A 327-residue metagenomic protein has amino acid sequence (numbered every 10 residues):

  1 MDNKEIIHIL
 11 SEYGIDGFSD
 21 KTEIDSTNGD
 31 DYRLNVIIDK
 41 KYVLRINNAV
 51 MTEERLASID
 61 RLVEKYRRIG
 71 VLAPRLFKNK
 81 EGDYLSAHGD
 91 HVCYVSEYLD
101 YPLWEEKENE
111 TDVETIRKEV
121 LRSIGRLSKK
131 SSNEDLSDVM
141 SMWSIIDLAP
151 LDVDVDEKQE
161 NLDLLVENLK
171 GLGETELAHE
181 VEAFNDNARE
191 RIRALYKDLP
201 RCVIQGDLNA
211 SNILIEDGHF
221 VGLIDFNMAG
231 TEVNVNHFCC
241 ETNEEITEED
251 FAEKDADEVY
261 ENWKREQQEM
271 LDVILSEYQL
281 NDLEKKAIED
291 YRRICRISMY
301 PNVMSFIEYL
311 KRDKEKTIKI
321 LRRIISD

Functional and structural regions predicted by a protein language model:
M1-D20: Juxta-kinase regulatory segment immediately upstream of eukaryotic protein kinase catalytic domains
D2, I6, L136, E157-Q205: An alpha-helical support segment within catalytic cores of ATP-dependent transferases
N28-D39, R189-N236: Active-site acidic catalytic loop and adjacent metal/ATP-binding pocket of ATP-dependent phosphoryl transfer enzymes
K40-L136: ATP-binding pocket architecture of kinase catalytic cores
T111-G173: A cross-family kinase active-site recognition segment
V235-Y278, R293-K311: Active-site activation/catalytic loop segments of kinase-like enzymes and analogous catalytic loops in related
N281-R292: All-alpha amphipathic helical-bundle segments outside canonical DNA-binding/catalytic cores that form hydrophobic
N302-D327: Helical subdomain adjoining the active site within ATP-dependent kinase catalytic cores
